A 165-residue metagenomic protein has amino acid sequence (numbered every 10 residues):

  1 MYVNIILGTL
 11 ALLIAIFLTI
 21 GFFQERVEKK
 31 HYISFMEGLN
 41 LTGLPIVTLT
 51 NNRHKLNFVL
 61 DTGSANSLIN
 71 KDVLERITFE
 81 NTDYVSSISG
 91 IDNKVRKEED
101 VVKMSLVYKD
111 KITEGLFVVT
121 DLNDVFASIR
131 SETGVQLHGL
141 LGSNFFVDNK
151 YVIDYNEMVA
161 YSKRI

Functional and structural regions predicted by a protein language model:
M1-I165: Pepsin/retropepsin-fold aspartyl endopeptidases
